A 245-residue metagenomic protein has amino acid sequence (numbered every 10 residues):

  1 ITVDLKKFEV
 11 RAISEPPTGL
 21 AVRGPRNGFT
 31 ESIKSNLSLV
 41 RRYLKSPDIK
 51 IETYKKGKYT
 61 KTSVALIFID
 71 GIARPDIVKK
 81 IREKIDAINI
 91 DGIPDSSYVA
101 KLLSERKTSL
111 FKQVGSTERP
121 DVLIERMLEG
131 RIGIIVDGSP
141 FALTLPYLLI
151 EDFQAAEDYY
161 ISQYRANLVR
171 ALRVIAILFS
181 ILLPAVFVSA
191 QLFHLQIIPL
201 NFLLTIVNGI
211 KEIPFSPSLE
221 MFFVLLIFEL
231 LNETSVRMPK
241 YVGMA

Functional and structural regions predicted by a protein language model:
I1-S216, E220: Cytosolic regulatory modules rich in charged/polar residues
A185, L226-T234: Alpha-helical transmembrane segments of multipass membrane proteins
G209-I210, N232-R237: Short, flexible active-site loops
P214-F215, V236-A245: Short, non-helical or kinked segments that cap or interrupt transmembrane helices
